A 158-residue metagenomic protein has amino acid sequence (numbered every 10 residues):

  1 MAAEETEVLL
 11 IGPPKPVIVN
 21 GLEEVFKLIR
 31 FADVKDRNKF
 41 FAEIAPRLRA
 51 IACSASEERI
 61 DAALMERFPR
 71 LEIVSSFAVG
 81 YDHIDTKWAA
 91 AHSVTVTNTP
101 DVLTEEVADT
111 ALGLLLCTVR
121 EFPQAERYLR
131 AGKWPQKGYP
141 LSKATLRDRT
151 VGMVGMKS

Functional and structural regions predicted by a protein language model:
A2-T97: An N-terminal-biased, well-structured beta-alpha scaffold segment characteristic of Rossmann-like dinucleotide-binding
L10, V151-M153: Hydrophobic Val/Ile/Leu positions in short beta-strands of Rossmann-like dinucleotide-binding domains
H92-V94, P100-T150: Phosphate-binding beta-alpha-beta segment of Rossmann-like dinucleotide-binding domains, i.e., the NAD(P)
M156-K157: Glycine-rich Rossmann-fold phosphate-binding loop(s) that bind the pyrophosphate of adenine dinucleotide cofactors
